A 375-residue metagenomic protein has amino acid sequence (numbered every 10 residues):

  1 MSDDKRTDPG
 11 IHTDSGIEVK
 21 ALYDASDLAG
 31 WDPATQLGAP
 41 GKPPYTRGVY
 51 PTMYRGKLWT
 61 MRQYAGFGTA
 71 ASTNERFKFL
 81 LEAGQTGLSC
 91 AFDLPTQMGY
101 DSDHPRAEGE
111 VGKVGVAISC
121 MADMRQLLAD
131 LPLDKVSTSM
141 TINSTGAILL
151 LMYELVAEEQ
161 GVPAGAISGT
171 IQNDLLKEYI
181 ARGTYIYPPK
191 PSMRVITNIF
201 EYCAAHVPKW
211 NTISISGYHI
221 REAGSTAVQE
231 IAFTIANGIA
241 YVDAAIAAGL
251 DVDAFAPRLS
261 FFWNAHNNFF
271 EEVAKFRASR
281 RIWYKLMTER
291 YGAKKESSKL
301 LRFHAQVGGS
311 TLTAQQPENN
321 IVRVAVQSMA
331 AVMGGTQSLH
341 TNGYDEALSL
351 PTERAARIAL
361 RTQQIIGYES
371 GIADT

Functional and structural regions predicted by a protein language model:
M1-H266, E271-E272, R290-A293, S297-H304 (+2 more regions): Catalytic alpha/beta active-site cores
L149-L151, G224-A232, H266-A278, V307-I321 (+1 more regions): Short glycine/threonine-rich loop-to-helix capping motif typified by GTGT followed within a few residues by an Asp-Pro
R290, I321-A325, L348: Hydrophobic alpha-helical bundle architecture
Q316-T336, A356-R361: Catalytic-core region of carbohydrate-active enzymes that cleave or remodel glycosidic bonds
Q337-T375: Active-site or pore-adjacent capping/gating segments
